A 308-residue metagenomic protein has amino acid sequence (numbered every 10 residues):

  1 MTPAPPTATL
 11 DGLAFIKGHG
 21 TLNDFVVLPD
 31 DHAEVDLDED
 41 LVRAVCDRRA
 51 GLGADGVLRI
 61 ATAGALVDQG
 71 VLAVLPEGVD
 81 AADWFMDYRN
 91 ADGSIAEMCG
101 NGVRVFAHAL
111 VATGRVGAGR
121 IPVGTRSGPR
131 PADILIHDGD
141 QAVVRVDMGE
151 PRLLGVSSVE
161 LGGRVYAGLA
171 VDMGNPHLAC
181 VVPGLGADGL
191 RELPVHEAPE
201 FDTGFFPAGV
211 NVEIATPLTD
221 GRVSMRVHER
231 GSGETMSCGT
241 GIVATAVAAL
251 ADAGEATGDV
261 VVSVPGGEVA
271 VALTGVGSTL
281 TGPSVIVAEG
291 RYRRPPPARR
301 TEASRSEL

Functional and structural regions predicted by a protein language model:
M1-D140, A179-L308: A glycine-rich beta-to-alpha transition motif near the start of alpha/beta enzyme domains, typified by
G70-A73, E77, S157, L161-G162 (+1 more regions): Short, charged N-terminal helix-start/capping segments
D140-M148: Short, solvent-exposed secondary-structure boundary/capping segments
E150-R152, M173-H177, S284: Glycine-rich beta-alpha junction loops
R152-V156, V287-E289: Short, charged/polar, Gly/Pro-enriched secondary-structure boundary elements
L154-V156, G163-A167, P199-F201, N211: Glycine-rich, charged/polar anion/phosphate-binding loops that engage phosphate groups from diverse ligands
E160-R191: Internal active-site segments that recognize and position negatively charged phosphoryl groups and nucleotide moieties
